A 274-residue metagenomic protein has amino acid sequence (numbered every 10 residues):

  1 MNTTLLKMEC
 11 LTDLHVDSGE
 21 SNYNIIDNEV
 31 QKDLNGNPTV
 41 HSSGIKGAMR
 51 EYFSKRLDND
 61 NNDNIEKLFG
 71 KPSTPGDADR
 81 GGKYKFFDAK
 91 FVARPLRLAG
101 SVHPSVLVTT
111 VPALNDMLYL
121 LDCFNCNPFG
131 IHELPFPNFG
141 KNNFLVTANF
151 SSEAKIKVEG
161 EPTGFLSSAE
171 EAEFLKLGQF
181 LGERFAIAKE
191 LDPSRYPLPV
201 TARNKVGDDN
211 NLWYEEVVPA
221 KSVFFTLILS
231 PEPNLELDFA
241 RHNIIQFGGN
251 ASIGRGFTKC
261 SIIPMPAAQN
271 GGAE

Functional and structural regions predicted by a protein language model:
M1-E274: RNA-binding basic/glycine-rich loop and surface signature characteristic of RAMP-family CRISPR effectors
